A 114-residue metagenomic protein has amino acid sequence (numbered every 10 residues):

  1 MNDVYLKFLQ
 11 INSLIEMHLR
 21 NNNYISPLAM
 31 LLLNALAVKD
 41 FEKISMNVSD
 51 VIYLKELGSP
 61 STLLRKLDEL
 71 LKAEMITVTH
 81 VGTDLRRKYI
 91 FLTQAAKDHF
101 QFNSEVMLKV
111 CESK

Functional and structural regions predicted by a protein language model:
Y5-A35: Short alpha-helical segments that sit at the start of domains
I15-E16, Q101-K114: Amphipathic alpha-helical dimerization/coiled-coil segments that flank or bridge DNA-binding/regulatory modules
L36-D40: Short helix-to-turn junction characteristic of helix-turn-helix DNA-binding domains, especially the helix
E42-L54: Short acidic, hydrophobic short linear motifs in intrinsically disordered regions
V48-D50, D68, K88: Residues within the helices of the helix-turn-helix
L57-K72: Short amphipathic alpha-helical interaction segments
L71-V81: A short, conserved structural fragment
V81-F102: Short, cationic-aromatic polyanion-contact patches
